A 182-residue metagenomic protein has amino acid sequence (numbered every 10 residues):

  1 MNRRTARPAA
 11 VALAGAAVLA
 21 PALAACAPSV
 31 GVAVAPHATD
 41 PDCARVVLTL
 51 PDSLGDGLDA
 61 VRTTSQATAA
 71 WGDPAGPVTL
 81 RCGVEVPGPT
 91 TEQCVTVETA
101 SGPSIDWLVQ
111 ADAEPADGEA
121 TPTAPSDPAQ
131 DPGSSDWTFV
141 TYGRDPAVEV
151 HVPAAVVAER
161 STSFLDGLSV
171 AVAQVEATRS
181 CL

Functional and structural regions predicted by a protein language model:
N2-A14: Bacterial N-terminal signal peptides that target proteins for export
P21-A25: C-terminal motif of bacterial Sec signal peptides marking the signal peptidase cleavage site
A27-V30: Bacterial signal peptide processing site
V32, T49-L50, G88, A100-S101: Secreted/processed peptides and extracellular or luminal domains of membrane proteins
V34-G57: Post-signal peptide N-terminal segment of mature Sec-exported envelope proteins
A38, A75-T79, G143-A147: Extracytoplasmic
D56-E92, S101, A113-D117: Ser/Thr-rich, low-complexity intrinsically disordered terminal regions
T91-L182: Extracytosolic low-complexity repeat regions of secreted or lipid-anchored proteins
